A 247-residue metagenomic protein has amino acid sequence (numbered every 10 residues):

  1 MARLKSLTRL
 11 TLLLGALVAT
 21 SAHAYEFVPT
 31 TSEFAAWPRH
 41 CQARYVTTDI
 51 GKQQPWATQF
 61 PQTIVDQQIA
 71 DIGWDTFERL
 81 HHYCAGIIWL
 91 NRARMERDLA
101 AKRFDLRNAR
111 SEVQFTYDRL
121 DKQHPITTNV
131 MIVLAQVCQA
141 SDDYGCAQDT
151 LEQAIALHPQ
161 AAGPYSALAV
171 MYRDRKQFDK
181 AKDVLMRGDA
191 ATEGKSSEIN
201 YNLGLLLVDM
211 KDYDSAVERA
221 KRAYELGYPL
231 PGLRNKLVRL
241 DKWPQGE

Functional and structural regions predicted by a protein language model:
H23-A85: N-terminal alpha-helical interaction modules that lie
P29-T30, W37-A43, T47, G51-Q59 (+2 more regions): Terminal, low-structured helical/coil segments at or just beyond the last alpha-helical repeat
A85, R92, L134, L168 (+2 more regions): Structural register within alpha-helical repeat arrays
Y117-T192: Alpha-helical adaptor scaffolds
